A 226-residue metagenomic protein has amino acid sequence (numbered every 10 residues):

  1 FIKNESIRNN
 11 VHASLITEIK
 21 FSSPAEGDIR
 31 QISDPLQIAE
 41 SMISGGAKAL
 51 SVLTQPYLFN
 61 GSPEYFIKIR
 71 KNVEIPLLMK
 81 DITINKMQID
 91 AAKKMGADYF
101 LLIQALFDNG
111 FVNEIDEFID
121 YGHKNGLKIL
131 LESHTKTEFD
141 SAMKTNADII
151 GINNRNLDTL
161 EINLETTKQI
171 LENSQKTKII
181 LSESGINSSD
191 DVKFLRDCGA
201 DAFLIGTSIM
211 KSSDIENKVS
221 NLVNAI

Functional and structural regions predicted by a protein language model:
F1-L77, I84-M87, Y121, G126-I149 (+4 more regions): Conserved N-terminal beta1-alpha1 strand-loop-helix module at the mouth
Q88-L106: A short alpha/beta connector and helix-capping loop motif
A92, I150, G206: Residue-level signal for inorganic ion chemistry
K94-M95, Y121-G122, N173: CE4/NodB-like, metal-dependent polysaccharide N-deacetylase domain that modifies extracellular/periplasmic N-acetylated
A97, C198-A200: As written
L106-V112, E161: EAL-type cyclic di-GMP phosphodiesterase domain
T167, L171, Q175-E183, N187-S188 (+1 more regions): Catalytic alpha/beta core domains of metabolic enzymes, predominantly
